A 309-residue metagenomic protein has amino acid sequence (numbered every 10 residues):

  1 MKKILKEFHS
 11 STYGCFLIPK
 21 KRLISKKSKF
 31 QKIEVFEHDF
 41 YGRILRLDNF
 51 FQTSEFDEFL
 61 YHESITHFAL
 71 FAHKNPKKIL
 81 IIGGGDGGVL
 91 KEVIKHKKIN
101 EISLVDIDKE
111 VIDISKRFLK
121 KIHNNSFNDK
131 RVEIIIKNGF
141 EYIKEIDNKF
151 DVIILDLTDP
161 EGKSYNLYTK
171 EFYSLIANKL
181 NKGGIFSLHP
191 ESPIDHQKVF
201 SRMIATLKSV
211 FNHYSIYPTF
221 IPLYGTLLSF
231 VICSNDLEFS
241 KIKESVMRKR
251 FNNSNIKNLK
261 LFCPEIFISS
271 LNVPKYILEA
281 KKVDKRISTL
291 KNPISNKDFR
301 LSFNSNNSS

Functional and structural regions predicted by a protein language model:
M1-Y41, T219-S309: Soluble small-group transferase modules, centered on the S-adenosyl donor enzyme superfamily
K2-L5, T53-L188, D195-M203: The AdoMet/dcAdoMet-binding core of the Class I SAM-like
S10-T12, S164, K170-I242: C-terminal substrate-binding/active-site "lid" region of AdoMet-derived donor-dependent transferases
K29-Q31, D48, N128: Short strand-coil-strand connectors
F36-H38, L47-F50: Acidic/polar N-terminal loop/beta-strand segments that form early-domain functional surfaces
D39, R43-L45, L70: S-adenosyl-L-methionine
R43-D48, L155-T158: Gly-rich Lys/Arg/Thr-decorated short loops/hinges at beta-loop-alpha junctions or inter-strand turns that position
